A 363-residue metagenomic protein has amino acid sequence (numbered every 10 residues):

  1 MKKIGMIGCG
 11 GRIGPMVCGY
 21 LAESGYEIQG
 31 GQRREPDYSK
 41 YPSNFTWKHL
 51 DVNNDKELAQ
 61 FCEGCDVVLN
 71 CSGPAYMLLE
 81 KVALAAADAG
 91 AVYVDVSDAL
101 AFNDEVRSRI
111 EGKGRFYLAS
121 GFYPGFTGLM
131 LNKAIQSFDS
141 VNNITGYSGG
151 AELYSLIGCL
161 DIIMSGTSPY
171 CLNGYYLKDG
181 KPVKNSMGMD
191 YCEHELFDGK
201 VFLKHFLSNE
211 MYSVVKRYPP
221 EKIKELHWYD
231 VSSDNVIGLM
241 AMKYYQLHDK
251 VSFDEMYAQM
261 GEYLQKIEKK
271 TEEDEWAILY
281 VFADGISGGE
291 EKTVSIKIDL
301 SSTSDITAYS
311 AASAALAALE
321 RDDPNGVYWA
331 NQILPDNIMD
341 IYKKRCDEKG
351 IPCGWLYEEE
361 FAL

Functional and structural regions predicted by a protein language model:
M6-Y20: N-terminal Rossmann NAD(P)H-binding glycine-rich loop of SDR-like oxidoreductase domains
Y20, S137-L363: C-terminal catalytic/substrate-binding lobe primarily of soluble NAD(P)-dependent oxidoreductases
G31-E35, V52: N-terminal Rossmann-fold cofactor-binding loop
P42-N54: Rossmann-fold cofactor-recognition segment
V52-G64: Conserved Rossmann-fold cofactor-binding substructure of NAD(P)-dependent oxidoreductases
F61-C62, Y76-V94: Rossmann-fold NAD(P) dinucleotide-binding segment
D66-C71, Y93-D95: N-terminal Rossmann-like NAD(P) cofactor-binding module of classical short-chain dehydrogenase/reductase
V96-R115: Rossmann-fold NAD(P)-binding glycine/threonine-rich loop
